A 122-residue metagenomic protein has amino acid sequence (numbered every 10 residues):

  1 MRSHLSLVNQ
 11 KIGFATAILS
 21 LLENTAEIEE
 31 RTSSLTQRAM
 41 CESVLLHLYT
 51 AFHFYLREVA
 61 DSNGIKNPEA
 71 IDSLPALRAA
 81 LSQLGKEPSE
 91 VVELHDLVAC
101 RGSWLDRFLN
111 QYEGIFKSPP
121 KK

Functional and structural regions predicted by a protein language model:
M1-M40: Charged alpha-helical initiation segments
F14, F52-F54, F108, F116: Phenylalanine-focused residue identity feature
T25-E30, L56-A76: Short acidic alpha-helical/loop segments enriched in Asp/Glu that coordinate divalent cations
L35-V44, R78, E93: Short secondary-structure capping micro-motifs at structural edges
M40-D61: Short, hydrophobic, well-ordered secondary-structure elements
P68-K122: Acidic, Ser/Thr/Gly/Pro-rich intrinsically disordered interaction regions
